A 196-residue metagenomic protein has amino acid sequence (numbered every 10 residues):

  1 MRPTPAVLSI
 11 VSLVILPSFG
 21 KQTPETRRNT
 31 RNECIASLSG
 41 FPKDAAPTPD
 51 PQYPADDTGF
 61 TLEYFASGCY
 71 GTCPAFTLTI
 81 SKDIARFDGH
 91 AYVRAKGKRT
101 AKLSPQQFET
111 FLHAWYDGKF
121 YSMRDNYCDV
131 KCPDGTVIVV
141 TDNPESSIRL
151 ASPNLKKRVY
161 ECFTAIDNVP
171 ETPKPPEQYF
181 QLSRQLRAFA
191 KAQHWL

Functional and structural regions predicted by a protein language model:
M1-T4: Positively charged n-region of N-terminal signal peptides that target proteins for export
S9-I15: Bacterial N-terminal signal peptides
G20-Y70, Y121-L196: Short, well-ordered, aromatic-rich surface patches in folded extracellular/luminal domains
C73: An acidic/histidine-cluster motif and surrounding catalytic segment that typifies divalent-metal-assisted enzyme active
F76-L78, R99, S146: Residue-level detector of beta-strand structural context in well-folded domains
F76-V93: Short, flexible N-terminal segments of the mature chain
I80, K102-T110, L150-K156: A short, structured loop/turn motif at beta-sheet edges
G89-R124: A short-motif feature that recognizes glycine-rich, charge-decorated loops that bind or process nucleotide phosphates
